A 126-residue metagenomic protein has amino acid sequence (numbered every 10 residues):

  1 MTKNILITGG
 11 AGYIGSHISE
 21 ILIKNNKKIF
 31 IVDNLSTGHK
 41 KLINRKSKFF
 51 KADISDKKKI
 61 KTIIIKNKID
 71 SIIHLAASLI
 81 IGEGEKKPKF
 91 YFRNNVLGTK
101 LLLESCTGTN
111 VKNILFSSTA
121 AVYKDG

Functional and structural regions predicted by a protein language model:
M1-G126: N-terminal Rossmann-like NAD(P)+-binding domain of SDR-like oxidoreductases, especially those catalyzing
